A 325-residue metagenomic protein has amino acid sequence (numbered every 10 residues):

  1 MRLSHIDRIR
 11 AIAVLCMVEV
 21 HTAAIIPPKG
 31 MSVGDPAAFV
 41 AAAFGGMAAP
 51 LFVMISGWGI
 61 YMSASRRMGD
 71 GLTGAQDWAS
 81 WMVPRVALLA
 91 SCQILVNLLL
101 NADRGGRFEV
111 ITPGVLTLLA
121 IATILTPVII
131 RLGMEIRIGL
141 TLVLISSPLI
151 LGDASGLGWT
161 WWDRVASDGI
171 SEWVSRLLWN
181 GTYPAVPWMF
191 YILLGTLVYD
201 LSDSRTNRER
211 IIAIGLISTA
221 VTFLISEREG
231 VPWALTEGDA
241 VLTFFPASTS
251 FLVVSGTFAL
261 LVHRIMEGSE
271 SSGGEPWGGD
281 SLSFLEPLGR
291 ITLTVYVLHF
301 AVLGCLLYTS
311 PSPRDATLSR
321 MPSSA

Functional and structural regions predicted by a protein language model:
M1-S310, R314, S323-A325: Alpha-helical transmembrane segments and their immediate juxtamembrane cytosolic regions
S319: Gly/Pro- and small hydrophobic-enriched strand-loop and loop-to-helix capping segments that sit at the rims
